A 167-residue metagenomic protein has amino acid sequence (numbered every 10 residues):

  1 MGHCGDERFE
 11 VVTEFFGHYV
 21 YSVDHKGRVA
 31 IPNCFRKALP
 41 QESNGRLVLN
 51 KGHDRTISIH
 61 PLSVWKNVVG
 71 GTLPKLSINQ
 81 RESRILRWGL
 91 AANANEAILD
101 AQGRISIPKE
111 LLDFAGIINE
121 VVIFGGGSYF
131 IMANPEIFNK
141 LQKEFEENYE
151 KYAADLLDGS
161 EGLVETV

Functional and structural regions predicted by a protein language model:
M1-Y21, H25-R28, C34-Q102, K109-V167: Flexible "stalk/tail and boundary" regions
